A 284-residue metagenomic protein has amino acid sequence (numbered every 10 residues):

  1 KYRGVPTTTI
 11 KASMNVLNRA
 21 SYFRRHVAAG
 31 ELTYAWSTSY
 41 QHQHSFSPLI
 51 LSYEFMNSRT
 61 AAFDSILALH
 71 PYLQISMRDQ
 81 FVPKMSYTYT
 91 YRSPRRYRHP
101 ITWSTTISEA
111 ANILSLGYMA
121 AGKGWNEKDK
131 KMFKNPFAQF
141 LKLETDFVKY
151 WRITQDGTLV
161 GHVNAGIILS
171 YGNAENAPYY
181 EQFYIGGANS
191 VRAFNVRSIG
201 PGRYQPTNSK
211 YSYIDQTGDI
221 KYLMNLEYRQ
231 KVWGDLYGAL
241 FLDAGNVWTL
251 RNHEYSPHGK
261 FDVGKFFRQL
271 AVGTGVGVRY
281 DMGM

Functional and structural regions predicted by a protein language model:
Y2-G166: Transmembrane beta-strand segments of outer-membrane beta-barrel domains in Gram-negative and organellar OMPs
G4-P6, T217-K221, Q230-D235, R268-V272 (+1 more regions): A structural signal for short secondary-structure junctions
H70, T158-F241, V247-H253: Extracytoplasmic gating/loop element in the C-terminal half of outer-membrane beta-barrel translocons and assembly
L73-Q80, Y118-A120, K130-F137, A193 (+4 more regions): Extracellular/periplasm-exposed beta-strand and loop segments of Gram-negative cell-envelope proteins, dominated by
Y97-G122, L226-F266: Well-ordered, non-transmembrane segments within structured domains
V148, N164, E227, G275-R279: Generic hydrophobic alpha-helical scaffold/packing signal
I185-A193, H253-M284: C-terminal beta-signal and terminal closure region of outer-membrane beta-barrel proteins
